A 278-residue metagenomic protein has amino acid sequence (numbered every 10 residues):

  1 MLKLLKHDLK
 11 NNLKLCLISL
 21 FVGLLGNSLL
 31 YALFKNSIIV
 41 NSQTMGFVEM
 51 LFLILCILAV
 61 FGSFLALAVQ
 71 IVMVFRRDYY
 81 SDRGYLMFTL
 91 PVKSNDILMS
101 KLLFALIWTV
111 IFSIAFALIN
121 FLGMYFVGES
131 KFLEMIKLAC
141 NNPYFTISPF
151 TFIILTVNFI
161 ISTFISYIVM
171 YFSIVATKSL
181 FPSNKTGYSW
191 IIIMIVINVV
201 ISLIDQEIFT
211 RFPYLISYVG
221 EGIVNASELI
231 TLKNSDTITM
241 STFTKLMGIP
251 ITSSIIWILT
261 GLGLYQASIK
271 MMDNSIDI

Functional and structural regions predicted by a protein language model:
M1-G84, S94-I278: Hydrophobic alpha-helical transmembrane segments of membrane proteins
T89-K93: Short helix-to-coil transition segments within interhelical loops that connect adjacent transmembrane helices
